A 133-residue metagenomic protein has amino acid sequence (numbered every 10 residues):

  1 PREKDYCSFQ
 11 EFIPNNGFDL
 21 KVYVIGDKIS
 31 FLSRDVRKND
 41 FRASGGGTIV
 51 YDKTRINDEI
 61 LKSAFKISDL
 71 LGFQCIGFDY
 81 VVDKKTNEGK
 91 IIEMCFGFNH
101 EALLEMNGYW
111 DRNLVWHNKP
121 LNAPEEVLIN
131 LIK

Functional and structural regions predicted by a protein language model:
P1-L71: Phosphate-binding site of ATP-dependent enzymes
S8, S30-F31, I76, K90-E93: Protein kinase-like catalytic core scaffold
Q10-E11, L20, F73-T86: A short glycine-rich, hydrophobically flanked beta-strand micro-motif that places a catalytic Asp/Glu for divalent metal
T54-R55, V82-K133: C-terminal active-site "lid" helix and adjoining low-complexity regulatory extension at the edge of ATP-using catalytic
K62-F65, F78, I92: A generic structural signal for well-ordered alpha-helical surface patches
I67-L70, Q74, G97-E101: Hydrophobic alpha-helical segments
